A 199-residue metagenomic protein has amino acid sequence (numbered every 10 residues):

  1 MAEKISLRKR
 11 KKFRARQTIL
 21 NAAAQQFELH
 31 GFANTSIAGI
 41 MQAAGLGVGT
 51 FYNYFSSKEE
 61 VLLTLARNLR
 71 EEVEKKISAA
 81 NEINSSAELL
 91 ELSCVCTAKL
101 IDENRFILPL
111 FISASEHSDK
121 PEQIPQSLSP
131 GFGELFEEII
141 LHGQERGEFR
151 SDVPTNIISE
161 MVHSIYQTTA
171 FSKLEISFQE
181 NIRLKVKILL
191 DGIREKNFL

Functional and structural regions predicted by a protein language model:
M1-E3, L92, K99, E134 (+2 more regions): C-terminal peripheral helix-coil segments that are non-catalytic and often amphipathic
K11-A24, I40, V61, L65-V73 (+1 more regions): Generic hydrophobic, amphipathic alpha-helix propensity
T18, Q26-E60, T64: Helix-turn-helix
T64, S78-E103, I158-V162, I182: Hydrophobic alpha-helical connector segments
E71-E74, K120-E148, T155-E160, F171: Amphipathic alpha-helical packing segments from all-alpha helical-bundle domains
A98-K120: Amphipathic alpha-helical segments used for helix-helix packing
L108-F111, Q123, E148-D152, L199: Short, hydrophobic secondary-structure boundary micro-motifs
Y166: Cytochrome P450 catalytic-core helices
